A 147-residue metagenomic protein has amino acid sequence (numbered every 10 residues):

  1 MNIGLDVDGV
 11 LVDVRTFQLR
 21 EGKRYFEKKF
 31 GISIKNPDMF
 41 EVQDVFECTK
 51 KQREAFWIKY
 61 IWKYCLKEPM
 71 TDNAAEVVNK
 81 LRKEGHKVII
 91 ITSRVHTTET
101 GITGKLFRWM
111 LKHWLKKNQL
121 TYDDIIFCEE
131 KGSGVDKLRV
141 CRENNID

Functional and structural regions predicted by a protein language model:
M1-E54: Active-site neighborhood of HAD-like aspartate-dependent phosphohydrolases
V7, W57, I91-V95: Short loop/turn segments at strand-loop or loop-helix junctions that form parts of catalytic or ligand-binding pockets
V10-L11, F17-Q18, R94-T98, K131-S133: Short, solvent-exposed loop/turn segments at secondary-structure junctions
V45-I61, H86-I89, Q119: Short, basic/glycine-rich phosphate-binding loops at helix/coil junctions that contact nucleotide phosphates
C65, A74-L111, I126-E129: Substrate-recognition element of Asp-dependent hydrolases with the DxDx(T/V) motif
N79-K83, K116, R142: Anion (oxyanion) recognition and catalysis
L115, Y122-G132: His/Asp/Glu-enriched short active-site or ligand-binding loop at hydrolase and phosphoryl-transfer sites
G132-D147: Conserved Lys-Pro-Asp/Glu-containing loop-to-beta segment of HAD-superfamily phosphomonoesterases, centered on
